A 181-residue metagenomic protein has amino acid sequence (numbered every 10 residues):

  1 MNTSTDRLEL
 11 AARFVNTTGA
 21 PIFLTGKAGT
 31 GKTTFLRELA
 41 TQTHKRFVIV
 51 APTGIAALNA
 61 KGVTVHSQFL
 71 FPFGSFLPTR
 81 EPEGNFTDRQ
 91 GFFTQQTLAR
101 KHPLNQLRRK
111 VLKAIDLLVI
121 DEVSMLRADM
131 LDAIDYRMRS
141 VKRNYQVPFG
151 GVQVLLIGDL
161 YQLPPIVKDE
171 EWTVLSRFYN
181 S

Functional and structural regions predicted by a protein language model:
M1-S181: Conserved ATP-binding/catalytic motifs of P-loop helicase motor domains
